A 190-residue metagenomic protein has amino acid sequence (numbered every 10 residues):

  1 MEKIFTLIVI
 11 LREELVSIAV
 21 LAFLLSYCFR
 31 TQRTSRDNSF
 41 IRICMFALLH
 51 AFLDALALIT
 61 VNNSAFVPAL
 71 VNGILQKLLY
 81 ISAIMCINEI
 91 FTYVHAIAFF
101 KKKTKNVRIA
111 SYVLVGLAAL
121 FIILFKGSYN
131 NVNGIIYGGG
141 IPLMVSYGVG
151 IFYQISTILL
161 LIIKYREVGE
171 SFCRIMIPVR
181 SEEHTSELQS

Functional and structural regions predicted by a protein language model:
E2-S17, A118-L160: Extracellular-loop-to-transmembrane junctions of the mid-late helices
I10-T92, I109-G127, I177-S186: Hydrophobic alpha-helical transmembrane segments of multi-pass membrane proteins
L21-Y27, E89-Y93, G127, Y147-E170: Alpha-helical transmembrane segments in multipass membrane proteins, preferentially the mid-helix core
Q32, A65, H95-K102, Y165-F172 (+1 more regions): Membrane-interfacial segments
L159-S186, S190: Interfacial "cap-and-anchor" motif at the non-cytosolic start of specific transmembrane alpha-helices
